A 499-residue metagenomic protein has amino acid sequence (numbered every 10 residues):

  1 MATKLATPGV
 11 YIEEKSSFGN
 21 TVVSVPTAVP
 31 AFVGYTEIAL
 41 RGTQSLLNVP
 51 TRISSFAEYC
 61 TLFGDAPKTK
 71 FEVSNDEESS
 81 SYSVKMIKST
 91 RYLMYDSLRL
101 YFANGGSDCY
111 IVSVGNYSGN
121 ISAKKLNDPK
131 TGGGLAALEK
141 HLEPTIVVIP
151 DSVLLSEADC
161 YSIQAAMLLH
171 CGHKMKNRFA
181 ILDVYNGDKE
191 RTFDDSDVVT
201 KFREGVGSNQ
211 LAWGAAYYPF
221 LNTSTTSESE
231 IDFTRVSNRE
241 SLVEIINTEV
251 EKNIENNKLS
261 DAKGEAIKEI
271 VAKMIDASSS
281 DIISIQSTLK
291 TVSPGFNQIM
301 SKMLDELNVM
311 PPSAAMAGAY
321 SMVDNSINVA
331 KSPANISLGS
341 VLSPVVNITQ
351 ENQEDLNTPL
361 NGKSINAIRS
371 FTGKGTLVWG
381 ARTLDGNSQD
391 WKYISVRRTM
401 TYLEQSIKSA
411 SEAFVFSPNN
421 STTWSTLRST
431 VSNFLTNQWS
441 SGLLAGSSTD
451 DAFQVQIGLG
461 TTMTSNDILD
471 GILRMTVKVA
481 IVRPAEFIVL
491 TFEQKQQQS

Functional and structural regions predicted by a protein language model:
M1-V112, G133, E139-S152, D159 (+1 more regions): Structured, hydrophobic secondary-structure cores that serve as assembly/anchoring elements
E13, S113-G134: Short linear interaction motifs
S118-L126, L155-D159, D188-E190: Generic structural signal for short, solvent-exposed loop/turn connectors between secondary structure elements
A166: Histidine-anchored nucleotide/phosphate-binding helix
